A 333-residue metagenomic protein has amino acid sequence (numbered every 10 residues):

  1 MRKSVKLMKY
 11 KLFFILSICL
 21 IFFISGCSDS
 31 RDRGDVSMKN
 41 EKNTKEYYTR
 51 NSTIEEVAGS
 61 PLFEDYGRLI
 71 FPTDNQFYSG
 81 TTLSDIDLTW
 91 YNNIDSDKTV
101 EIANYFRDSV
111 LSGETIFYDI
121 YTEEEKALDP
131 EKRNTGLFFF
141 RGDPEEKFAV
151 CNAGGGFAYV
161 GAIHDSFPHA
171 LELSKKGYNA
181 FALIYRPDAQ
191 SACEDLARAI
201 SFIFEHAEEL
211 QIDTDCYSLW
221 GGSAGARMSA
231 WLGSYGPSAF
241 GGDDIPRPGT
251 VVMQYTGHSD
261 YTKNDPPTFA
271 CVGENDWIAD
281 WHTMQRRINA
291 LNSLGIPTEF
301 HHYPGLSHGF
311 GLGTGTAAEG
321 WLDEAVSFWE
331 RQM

Functional and structural regions predicted by a protein language model:
I24-G26: C-terminal motif of bacterial Sec signal peptides marking the signal peptidase cleavage site
N40-G59, F63-G67, L294-M333: C-terminal catalytic histidine-bearing segment of alpha/beta-hydrolase fold enzymes
P61, D65-P144: N-terminal cap/lid segment of alpha/beta-hydrolase-fold proteins
E146-G155: Short beta-strand element of the alpha/beta-hydrolase
G161-D165, F181-Q211, T314-A318: Catalytic nucleophile-loop/oxyanion-hole region of alpha/beta-hydrolase and closely related hydrolase-like folds
E194, R198-D265: Primarily recognizes the serine-hydrolase "nucleophile elbow" in alpha/beta-hydrolase and SGNH/GDSL folds
P266, D280-A290: Short alpha-helix in the alpha/beta-hydrolase fold that links the catalytic acid
A270-V272, D276: Short beta-strand/loop motif that positions the catalytic acidic residue of the alpha/beta-hydrolase fold
